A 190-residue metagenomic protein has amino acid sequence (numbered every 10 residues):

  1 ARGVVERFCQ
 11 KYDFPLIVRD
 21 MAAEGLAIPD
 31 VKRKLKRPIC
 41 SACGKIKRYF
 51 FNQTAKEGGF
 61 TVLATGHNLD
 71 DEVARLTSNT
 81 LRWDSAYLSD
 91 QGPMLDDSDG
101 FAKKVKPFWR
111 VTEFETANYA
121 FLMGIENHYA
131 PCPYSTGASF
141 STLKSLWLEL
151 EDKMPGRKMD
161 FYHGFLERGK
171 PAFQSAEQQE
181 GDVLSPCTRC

Functional and structural regions predicted by a protein language model:
A1-F101, R110-M123: ATP-dependent adenylation/nucleotidyltransferase module used to activate substrates
L88-C190: ATP/NTP-dependent adenylation/nucleotidyl-transfer catalytic domains that generate, transfer, or process NMP-activated
